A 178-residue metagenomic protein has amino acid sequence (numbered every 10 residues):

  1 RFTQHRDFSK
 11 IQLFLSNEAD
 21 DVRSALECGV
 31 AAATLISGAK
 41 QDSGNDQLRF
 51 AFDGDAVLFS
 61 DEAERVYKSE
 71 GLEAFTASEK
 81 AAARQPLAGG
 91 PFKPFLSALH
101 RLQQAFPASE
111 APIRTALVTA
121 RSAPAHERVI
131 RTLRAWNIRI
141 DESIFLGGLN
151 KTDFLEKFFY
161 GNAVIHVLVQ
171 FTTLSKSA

Functional and structural regions predicted by a protein language model:
R1, G44, G54-L146: Alpha-helical substrate-recognition element adjacent to the catalytic core
R1-F52, F159: Non-catalytic pre-domain segments flanking phosphatase-related domains
R1-H5, L146-F154: A short, well-structured beta->alpha microelement
F8, A135-N137, K157: Alpha-helix termination/capping residues and helix-transition junctions
F14, A31-S37, I140-F145, A163-V164 (+1 more regions): Short hydrophobic/aromatic-enriched beta-strand-loop microsegments
L15-N17, V118-R121, V164-V167: Short His-Asn-centered micro-motif
E18-C28, N150-L155, H166-S177: Acidic, divalent-metal-coordinating active-site segment for phosphoryl/phosphodiester hydrolysis, typified by short
D46-V57, S175-A178: Ligand-binding grooves and catalytic loops that recognize ribose/phosphate and carbohydrate rings, and esterified lipid
